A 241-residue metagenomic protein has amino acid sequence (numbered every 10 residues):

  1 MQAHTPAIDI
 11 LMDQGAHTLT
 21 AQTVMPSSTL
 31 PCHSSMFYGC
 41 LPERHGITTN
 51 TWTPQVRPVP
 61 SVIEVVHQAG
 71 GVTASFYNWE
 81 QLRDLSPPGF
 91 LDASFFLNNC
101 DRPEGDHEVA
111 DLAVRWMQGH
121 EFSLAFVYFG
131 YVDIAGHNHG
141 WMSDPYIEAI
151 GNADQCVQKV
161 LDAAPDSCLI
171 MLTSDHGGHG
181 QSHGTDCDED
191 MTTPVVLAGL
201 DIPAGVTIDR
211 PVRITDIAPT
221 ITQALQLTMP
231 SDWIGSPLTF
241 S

Functional and structural regions predicted by a protein language model:
M1-S241: Feature captures the catalytic ectodomains and active-site-proximal regions of enzymes that hydrolyze or transfer
